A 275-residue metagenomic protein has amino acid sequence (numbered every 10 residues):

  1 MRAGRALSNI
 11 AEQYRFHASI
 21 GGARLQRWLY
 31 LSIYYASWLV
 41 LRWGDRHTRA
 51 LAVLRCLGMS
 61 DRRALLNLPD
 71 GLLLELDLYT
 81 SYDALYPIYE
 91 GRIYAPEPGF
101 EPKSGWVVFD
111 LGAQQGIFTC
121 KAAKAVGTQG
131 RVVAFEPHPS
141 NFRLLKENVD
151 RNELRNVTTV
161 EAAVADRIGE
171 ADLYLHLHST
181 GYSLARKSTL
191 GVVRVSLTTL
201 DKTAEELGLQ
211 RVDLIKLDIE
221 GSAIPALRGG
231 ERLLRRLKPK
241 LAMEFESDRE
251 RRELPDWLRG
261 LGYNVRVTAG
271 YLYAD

Functional and structural regions predicted by a protein language model:
M1-H138, R143-L144, L207, Y271-D275: S-adenosyl-L-methionine
L72-F100, R155, V160-L209: Glycine-rich adenosyl-binding loop in Rossmann-like folds that engage adenosine-containing cofactors
W106-V107, K202-D275: Conserved acidic-Pro-Pro-aromatic motif
A113, V164-D166, L200, I219 (+1 more regions): Hydrophobic pocket-lining residues within nucleotide cofactor-binding pockets
A122, L145, L173, A226-G230 (+1 more regions): Hydrophobic packing residues within well-ordered alpha-helices of enzyme cores
H138, N148, A165, S247: Residues in the short beta-alpha loop(s) of Rossmann-like NAD(P)-binding domains
S140-R151, E253: Short alpha-helix adjacent to the SAM-binding motif of class I
